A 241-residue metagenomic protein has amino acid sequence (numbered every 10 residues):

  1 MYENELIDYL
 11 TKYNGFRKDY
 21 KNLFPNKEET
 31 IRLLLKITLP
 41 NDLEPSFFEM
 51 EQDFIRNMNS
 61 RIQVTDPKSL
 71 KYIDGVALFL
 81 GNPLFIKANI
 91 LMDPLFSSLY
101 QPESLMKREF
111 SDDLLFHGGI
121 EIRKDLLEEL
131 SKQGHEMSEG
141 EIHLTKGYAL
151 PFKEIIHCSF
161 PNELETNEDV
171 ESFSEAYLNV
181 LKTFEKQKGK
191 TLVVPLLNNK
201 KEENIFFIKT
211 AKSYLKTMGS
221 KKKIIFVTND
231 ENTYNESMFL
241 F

Functional and structural regions predicted by a protein language model:
M1-F241: Macrodomain-like recognition of ADP-ribose-binding/processing modules
